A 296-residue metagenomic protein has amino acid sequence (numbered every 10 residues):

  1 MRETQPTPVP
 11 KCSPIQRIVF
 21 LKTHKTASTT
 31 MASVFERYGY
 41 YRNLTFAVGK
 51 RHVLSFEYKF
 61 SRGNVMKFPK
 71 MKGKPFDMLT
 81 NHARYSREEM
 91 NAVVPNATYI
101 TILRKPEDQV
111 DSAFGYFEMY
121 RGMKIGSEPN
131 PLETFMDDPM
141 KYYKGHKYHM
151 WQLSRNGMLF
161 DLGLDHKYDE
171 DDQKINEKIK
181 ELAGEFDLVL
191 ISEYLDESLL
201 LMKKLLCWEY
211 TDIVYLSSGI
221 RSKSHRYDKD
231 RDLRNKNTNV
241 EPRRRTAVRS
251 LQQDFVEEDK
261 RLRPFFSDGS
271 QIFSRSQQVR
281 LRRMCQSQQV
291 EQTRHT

Functional and structural regions predicted by a protein language model:
M1-L188, E193, W208-T296: Lumenal/extracellular "mature" regions of secretory-pathway glycan-modifying transferases
